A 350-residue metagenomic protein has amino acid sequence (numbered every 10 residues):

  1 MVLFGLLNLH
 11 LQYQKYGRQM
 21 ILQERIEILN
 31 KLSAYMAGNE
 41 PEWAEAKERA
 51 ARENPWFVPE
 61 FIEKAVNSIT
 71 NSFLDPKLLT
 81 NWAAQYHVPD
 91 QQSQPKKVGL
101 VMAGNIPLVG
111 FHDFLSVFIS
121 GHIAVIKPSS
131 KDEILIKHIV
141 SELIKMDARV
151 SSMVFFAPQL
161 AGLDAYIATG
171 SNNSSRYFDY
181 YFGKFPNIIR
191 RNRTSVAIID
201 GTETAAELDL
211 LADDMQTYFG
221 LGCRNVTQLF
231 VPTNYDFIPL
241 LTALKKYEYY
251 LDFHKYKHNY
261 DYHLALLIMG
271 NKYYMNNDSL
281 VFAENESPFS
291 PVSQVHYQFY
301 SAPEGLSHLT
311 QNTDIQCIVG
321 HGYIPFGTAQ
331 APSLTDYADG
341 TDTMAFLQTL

Functional and structural regions predicted by a protein language model:
V2-G99, H296-G305, D314-P325, P332-T335: N-terminal Rossmann-like NAD(P)+-binding subdomain of aldehyde/semialdehyde dehydrogenases
L6, Q14, M146-Y235, P291 (+1 more regions): Conserved NAD(P)+-binding/catalytic subdomain of aldehyde/semialdehyde dehydrogenases
S33-E40, T70-F73, D147, F182 (+3 more regions): Structural signal for hydrophobic packing residues in well-ordered secondary-structure cores of soluble enzyme domains
T80, I106, N173-S175, F237: Glycine-rich nucleotide phosphate-binding loop and flanking beta-alpha elements of Rossmann-like dinucleotide-binding
A83-M146: Conserved small-residue-rich beta-alpha loop and adjacent elements that most often cradle the phosphate/pyrophosphate
Q85-N105, A157-G162, N172, L280-F282 (+1 more regions): Donor nucleotide-activated moiety binding/catalytic core segment of transferases that use nucleotide-activated donors
F219-L350: NAD(P)-dependent aldehyde/semialdehyde dehydrogenase
